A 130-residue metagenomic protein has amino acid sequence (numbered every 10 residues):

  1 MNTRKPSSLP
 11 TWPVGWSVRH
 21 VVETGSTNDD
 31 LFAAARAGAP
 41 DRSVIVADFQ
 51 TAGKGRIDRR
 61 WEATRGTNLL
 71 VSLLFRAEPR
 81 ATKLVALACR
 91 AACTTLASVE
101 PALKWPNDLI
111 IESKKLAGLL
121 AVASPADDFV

Functional and structural regions predicted by a protein language model:
M1-S98, K115-G118, V122-D128: N-terminal lobe of the biotin/lipoate ligase/transferase fold
L103-I111, K115, L120: Glycine- and Gly-Pro-enriched alpha-helical subdomains that act as flexible, kink-prone "lid/hinge" or packing modules
L109, D128-V130: Hydrophobic residues embedded in beta-strands of well-ordered beta-sheets
